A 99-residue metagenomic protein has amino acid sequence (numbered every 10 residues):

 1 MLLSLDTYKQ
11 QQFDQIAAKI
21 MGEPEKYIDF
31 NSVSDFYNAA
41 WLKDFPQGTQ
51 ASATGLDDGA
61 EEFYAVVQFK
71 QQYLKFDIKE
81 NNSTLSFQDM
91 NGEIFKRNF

Functional and structural regions predicted by a protein language model:
M1-W41: N-terminal trafficking/processing presequences and adjacent post-cleavage segments of proteins routed to secretion
L2, F95-F99: Short acidic DE-rich linear segments
Y8, A51-T54, F99: Intrinsic structural disorder
Q11-Q12, Q88, E93: Generic detector of bulky aromatic hydrophobic side chains
F30-M90: Acidic, low-complexity, intrinsically disordered interaction modules
